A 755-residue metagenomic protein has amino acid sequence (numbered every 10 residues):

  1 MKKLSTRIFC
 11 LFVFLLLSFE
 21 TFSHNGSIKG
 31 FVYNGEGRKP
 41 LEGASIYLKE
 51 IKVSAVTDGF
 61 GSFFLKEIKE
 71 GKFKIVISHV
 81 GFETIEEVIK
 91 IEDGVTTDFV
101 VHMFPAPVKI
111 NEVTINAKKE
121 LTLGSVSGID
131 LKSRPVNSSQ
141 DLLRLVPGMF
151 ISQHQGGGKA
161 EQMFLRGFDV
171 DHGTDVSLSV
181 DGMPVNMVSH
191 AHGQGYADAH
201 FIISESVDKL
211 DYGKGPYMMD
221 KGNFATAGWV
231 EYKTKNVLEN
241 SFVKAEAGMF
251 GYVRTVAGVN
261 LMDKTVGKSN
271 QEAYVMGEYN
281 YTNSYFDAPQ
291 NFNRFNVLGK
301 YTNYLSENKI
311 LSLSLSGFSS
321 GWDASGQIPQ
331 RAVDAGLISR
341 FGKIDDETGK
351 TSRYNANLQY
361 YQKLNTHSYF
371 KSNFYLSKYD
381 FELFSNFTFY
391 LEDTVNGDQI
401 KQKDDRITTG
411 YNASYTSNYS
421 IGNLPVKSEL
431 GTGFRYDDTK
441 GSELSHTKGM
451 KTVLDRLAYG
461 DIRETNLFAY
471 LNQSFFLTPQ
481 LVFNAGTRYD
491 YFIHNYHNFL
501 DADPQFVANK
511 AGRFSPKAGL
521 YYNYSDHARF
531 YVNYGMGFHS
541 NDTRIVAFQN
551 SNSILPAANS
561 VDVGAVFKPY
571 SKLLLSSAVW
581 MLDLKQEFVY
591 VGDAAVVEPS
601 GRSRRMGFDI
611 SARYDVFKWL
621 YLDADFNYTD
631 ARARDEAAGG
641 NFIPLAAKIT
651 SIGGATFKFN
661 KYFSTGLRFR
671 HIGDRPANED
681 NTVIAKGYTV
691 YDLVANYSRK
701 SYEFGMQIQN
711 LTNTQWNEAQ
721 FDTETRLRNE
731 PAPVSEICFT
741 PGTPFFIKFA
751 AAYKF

Functional and structural regions predicted by a protein language model:
S27, A247-Y281, F286-S325, T348-N365 (+1 more regions): Transmembrane beta-barrel wall of Gram-negative outer-membrane proteins
K66, P184-K214, Y232-K233, G299 (+1 more regions): Short acidic/polar hinge/loop motifs at secondary-structure boundaries that mediate gating or recognition
D211-M219, A227-D263, Y285, I554 (+2 more regions): Short strand-turn segments of transmembrane beta-barrel domains in outer membranes, especially the first one or two
Y304-F318, G349-F499, N523, P569 (+3 more regions): Face-selective signature of the C-terminal outer-membrane beta-barrel domain
Q359-Y361, Y369-F387, N523, R529-G537 (+2 more regions): Membrane-embedded beta-barrel scaffold of Gram-negative outer-membrane proteins
Y415, W580-D583, P599-E679, A750-K754: Gram-negative outer-membrane beta-barrel transporters
L424-E429, G433-R435, G460-L584, N627-D630 (+3 more regions): Structural signature of Gram-negative outer-membrane beta-barrels, strongest in the C-terminal barrel of TonB-dependent
L622, D674-N678, Y697-F755: C-terminal beta-signal and adjacent terminal beta-strands/loops of Gram-negative outer-membrane beta-barrel proteins
